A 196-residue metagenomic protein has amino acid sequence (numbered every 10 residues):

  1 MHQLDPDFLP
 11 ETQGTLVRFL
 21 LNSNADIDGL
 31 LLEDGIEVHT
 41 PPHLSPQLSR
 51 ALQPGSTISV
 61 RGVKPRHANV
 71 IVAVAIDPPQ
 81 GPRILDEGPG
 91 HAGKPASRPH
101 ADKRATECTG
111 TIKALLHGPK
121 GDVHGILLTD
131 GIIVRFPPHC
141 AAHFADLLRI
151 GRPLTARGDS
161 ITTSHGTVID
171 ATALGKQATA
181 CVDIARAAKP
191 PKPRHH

Functional and structural regions predicted by a protein language model:
M1-L9, D86-A105: Short boundary/loop segments of OB/S1/cold-shock single-stranded nucleic-acid-binding domains
P6-N24, D102-K120: Structural detector for short beta-strands of small beta-barrel domains
Q13, T57-R61, E107-T109, P153-R157 (+1 more regions): Conserved beta-strand residues within beta-sheet cores
Q13-L20, G29-D34, V38-A92: Acidic (E/D-rich), amphipathic helical modules within compact regulatory domains
S23-T40, K120-F136: OB-fold (S1/OB) nucleic-acid-binding surfaces
L44-V60, C140-R157: Short nucleic-acid-contacting surface segments enriched for D/E, G, S/T with interspersed K/R
P65-G93, T163-P191: OB-fold/S1-family single-stranded nucleic acid-binding modules
A96-G110, P191-H196: Glycine- and charge-enriched low-complexity intrinsically disordered segments
